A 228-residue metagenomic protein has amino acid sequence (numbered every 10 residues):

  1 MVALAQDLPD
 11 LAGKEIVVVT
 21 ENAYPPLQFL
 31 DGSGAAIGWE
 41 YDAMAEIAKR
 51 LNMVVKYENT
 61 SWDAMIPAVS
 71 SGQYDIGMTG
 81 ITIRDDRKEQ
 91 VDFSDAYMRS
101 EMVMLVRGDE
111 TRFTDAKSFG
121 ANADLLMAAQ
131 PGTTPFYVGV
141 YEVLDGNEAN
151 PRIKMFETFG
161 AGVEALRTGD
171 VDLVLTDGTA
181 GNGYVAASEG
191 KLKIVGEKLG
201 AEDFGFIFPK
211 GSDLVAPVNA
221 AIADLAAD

Functional and structural regions predicted by a protein language model:
A5-G80, E89: Extracytoplasmic small-molecule ligand-binding "clamshell" domains of the periplasmic binding protein/Venus flytrap
V17, M53-V54, S70-T79, D124-L126 (+3 more regions): Alpha-to-beta junction loops
T20-Y24, E58-D63, G72-R84, S100 (+5 more regions): Beta->alpha turn/N-cap motifs
N22, R99-V106, G178, A186-A223: Periplasmic-binding protein-like
L30, M44-N52, A116, T134-M155 (+1 more regions): Ligand-binding cleft/hinge of the Venus flytrap
Y41, K56-P67, R112-T114, I153-A165 (+1 more regions): Short helix-initiation/N-cap motifs at beta->coil->alpha
D63-P67, T79-Q90, V138-Y141, R167-G200: A ligand-binding cleft/hinge motif common to bilobed small-molecule-binding domains
G108-L126: Flexible hinge/capping segments at coil-to-helix
